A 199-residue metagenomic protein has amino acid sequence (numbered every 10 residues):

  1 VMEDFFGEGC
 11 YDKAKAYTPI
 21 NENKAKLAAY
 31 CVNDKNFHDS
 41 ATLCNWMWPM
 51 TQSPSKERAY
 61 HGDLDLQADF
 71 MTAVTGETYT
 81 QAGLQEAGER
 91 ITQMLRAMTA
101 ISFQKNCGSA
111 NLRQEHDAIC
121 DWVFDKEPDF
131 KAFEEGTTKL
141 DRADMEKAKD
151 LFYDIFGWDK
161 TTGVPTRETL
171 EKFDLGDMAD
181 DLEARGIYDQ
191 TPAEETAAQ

Functional and structural regions predicted by a protein language model:
V1-Q199: Extended C-terminal regions of large enzymes
